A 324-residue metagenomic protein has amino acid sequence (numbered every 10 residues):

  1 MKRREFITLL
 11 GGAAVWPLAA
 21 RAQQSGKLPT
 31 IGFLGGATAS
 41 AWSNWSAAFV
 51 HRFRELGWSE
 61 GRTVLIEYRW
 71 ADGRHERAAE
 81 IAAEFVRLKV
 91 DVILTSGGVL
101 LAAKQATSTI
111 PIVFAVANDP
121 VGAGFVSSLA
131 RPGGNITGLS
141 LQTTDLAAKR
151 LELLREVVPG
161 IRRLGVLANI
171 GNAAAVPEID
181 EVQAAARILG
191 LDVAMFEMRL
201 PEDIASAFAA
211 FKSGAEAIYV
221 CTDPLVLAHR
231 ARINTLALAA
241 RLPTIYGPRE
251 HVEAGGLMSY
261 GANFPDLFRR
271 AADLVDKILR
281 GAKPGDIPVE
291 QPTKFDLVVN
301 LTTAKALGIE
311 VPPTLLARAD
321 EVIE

Functional and structural regions predicted by a protein language model:
M1-E324: Short hydrophobic alpha-helices and adjacent helix-cap/hinge residues
